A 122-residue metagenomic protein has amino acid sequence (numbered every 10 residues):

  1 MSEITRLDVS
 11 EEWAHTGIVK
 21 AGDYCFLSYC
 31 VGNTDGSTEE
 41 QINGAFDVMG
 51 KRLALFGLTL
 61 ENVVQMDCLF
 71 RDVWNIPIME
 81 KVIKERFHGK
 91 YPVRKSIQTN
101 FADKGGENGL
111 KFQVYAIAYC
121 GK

Functional and structural regions predicted by a protein language model:
M1-V64, F70-K122: N-terminal presequence-like segments and the immediate start of the first folded domain
